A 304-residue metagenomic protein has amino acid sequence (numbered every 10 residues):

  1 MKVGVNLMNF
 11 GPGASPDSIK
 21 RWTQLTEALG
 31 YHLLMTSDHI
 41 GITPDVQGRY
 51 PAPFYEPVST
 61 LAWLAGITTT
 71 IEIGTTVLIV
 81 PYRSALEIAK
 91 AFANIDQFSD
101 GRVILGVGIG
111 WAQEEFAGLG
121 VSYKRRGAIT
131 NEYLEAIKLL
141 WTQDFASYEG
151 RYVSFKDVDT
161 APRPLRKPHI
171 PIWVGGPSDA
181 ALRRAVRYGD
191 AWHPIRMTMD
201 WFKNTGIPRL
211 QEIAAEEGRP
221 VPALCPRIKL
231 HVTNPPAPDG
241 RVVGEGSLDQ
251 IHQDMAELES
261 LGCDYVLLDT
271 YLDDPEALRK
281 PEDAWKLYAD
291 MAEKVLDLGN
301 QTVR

Functional and structural regions predicted by a protein language model:
M1-R304: Active-site-adjacent structural elements that line small-molecule/cofactor binding pockets in enzymes
